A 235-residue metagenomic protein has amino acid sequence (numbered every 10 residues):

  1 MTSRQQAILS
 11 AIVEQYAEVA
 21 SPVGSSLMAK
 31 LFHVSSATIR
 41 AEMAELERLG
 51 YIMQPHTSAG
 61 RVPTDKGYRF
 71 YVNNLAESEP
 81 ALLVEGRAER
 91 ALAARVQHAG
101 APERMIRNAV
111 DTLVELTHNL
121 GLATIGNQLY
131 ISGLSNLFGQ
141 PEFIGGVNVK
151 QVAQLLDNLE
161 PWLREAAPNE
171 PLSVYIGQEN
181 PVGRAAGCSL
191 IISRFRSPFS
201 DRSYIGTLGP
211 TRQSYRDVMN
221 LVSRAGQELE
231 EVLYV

Functional and structural regions predicted by a protein language model:
R4, P63, L221: Short acidic-hydrophobic sequence patches enriched in Asp/Glu that either
Q5-L9: Short, leucine-enriched amphipathic alpha-helices that occur as contiguous helical runs
A11-E18, P22-N74: N-terminal helix-turn-helix
R69, A76-V235: Intrinsically disordered, acidic Ser/Thr/Pro-rich low-complexity regulatory segments
